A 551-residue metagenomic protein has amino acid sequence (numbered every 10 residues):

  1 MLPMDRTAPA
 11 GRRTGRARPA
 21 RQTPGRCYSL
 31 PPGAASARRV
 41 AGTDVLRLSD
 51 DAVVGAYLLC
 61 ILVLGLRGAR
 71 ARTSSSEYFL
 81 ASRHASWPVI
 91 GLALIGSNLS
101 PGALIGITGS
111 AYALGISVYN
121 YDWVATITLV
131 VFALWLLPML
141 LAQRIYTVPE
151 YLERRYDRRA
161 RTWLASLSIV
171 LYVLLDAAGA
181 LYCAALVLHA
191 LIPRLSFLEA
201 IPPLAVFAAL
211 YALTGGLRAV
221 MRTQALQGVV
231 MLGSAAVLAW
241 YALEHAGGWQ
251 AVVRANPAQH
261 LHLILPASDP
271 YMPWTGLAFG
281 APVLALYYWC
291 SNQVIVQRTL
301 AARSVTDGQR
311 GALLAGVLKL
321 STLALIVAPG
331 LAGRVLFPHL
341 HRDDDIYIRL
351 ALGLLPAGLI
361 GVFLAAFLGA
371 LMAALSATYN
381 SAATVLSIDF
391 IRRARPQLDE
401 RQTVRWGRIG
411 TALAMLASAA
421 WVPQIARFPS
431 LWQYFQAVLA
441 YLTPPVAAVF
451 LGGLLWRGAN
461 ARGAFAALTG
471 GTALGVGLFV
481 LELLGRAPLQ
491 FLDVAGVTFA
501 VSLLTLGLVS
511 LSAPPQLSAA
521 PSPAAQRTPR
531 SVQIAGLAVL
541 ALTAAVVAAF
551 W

Functional and structural regions predicted by a protein language model:
M1-R38: Compositionally biased, low-complexity flexible segments
R38-W551: Membrane-embedded helix-loop-helix hairpins and adjacent transmembrane boundary segments in multi-pass transporters
